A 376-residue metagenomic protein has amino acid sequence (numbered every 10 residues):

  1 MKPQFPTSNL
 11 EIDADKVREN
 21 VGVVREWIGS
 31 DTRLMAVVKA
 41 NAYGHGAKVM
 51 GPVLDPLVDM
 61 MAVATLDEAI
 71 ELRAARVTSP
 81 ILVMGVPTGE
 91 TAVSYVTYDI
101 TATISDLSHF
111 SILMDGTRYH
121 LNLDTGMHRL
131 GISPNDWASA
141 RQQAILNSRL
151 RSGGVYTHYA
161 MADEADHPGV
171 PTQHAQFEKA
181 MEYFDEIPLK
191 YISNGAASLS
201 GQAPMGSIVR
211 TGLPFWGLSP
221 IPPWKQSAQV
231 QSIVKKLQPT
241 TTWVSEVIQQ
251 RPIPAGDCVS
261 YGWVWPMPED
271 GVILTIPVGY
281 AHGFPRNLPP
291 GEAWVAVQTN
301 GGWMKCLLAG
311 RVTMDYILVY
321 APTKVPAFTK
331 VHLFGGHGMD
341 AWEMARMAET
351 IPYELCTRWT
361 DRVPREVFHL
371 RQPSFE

Functional and structural regions predicted by a protein language model:
K2-A14, R18, E26, E68 (+4 more regions): Active-site anion/phosphate-binding pocket segments in diverse small-molecule metabolic enzymes
K2-E19, E26-Y191: Active-site-proximal beta-alpha core segment in soluble small-molecule metabolic enzymes
